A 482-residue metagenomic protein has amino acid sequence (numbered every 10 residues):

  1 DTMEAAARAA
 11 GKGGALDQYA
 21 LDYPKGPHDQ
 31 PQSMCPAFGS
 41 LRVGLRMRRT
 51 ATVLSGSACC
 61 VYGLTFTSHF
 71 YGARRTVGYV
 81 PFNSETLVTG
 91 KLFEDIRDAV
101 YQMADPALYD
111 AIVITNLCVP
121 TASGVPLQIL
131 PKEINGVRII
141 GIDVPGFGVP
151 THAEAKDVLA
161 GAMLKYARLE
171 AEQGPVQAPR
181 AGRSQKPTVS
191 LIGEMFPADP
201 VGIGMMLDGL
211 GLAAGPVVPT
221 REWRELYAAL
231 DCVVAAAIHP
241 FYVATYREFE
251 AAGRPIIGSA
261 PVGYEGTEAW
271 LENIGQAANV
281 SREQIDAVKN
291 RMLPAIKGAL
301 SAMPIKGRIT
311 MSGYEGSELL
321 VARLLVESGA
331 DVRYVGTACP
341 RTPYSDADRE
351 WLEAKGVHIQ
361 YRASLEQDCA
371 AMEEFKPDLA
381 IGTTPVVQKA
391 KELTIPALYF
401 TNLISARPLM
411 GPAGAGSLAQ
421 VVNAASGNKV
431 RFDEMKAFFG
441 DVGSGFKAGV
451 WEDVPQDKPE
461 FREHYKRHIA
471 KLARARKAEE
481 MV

Functional and structural regions predicted by a protein language model:
D1-V482: An N-terminal assembly and electron-transfer interface module characteristic of large anaerobic redox and radical
